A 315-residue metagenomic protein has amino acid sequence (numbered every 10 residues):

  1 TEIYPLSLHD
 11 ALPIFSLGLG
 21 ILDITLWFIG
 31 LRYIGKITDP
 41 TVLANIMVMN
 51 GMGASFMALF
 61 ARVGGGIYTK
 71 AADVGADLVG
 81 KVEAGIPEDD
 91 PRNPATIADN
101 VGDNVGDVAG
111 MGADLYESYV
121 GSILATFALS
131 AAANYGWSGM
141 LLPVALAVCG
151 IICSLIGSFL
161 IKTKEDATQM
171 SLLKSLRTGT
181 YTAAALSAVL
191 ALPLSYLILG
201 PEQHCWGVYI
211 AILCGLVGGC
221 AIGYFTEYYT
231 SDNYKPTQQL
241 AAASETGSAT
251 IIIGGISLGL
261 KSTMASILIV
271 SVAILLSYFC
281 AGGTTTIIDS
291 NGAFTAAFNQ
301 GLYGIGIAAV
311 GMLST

Functional and structural regions predicted by a protein language model:
T1, L6-T315: Hydrophobic packing and interface segments
